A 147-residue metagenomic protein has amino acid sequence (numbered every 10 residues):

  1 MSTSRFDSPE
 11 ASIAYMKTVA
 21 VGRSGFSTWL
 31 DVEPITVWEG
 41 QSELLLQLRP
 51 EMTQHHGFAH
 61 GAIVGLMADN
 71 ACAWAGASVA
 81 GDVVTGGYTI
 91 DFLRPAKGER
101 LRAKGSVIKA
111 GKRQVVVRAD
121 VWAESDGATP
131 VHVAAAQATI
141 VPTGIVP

Functional and structural regions predicted by a protein language model:
M1-E43: Non-catalytic linker/capping segments at the edges of enzyme domains
S2-P9, P95-G98, R102, I108-P147: HotDog/MaoC-like acyl-thioester-processing domains
T28-L30, G40-S42, D82-Y88, E99 (+2 more regions): A generic structural signal for short beta-strands and their flanking turns/coil linkers
G40-L48, G105: Short, aliphatic-rich beta-strand segments
L45-A71: Hot-dog-fold acyl-thioester-processing enzymes
L46-L48, F92, P142: Hydrophobic residues in beta-strands and at strand termini
A73-R102, V107: Hydrophobic beta-strand-centered segment that forms part of the acyl-chain substrate-binding groove
